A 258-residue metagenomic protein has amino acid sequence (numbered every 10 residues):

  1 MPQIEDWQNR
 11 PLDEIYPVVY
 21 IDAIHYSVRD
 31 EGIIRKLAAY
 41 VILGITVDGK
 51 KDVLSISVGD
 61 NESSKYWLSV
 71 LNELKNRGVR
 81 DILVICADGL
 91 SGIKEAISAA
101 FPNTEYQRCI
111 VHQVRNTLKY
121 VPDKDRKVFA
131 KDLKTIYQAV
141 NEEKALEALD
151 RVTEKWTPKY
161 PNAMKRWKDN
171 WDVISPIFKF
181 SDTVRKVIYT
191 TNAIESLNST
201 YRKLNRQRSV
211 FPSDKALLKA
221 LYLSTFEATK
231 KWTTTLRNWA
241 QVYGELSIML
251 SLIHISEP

Functional and structural regions predicted by a protein language model:
M1-C86, S91, E95, A100-N103 (+2 more regions): RNase H-like nuclease fold core
V84-S91, A96-K131: Conserved beta-strand -> loop -> alpha-helix junction used to position metal-binding or nucleic-acid-contacting
V114, L118-P122, K168-F178, V184-F211: Short amphipathic alpha-helical "interface-anchor" segments enriched in bulky aromatics
T135-P161: Long, amphipathic alpha-helical stalk/connector segments used for oligomerization, subunit docking, or mechanical
E142-A145, S209-A216: Short, charged, surface-exposed loops that flank catalytic or proteolytic processing sites
T157-P161, T225-T233: Short arginine-rich
L218-T225: Amphipathic alpha-helical interaction/assembly segments
I253-P258: Conserved small/polar residues in nucleotide/adenosyl-binding loops
